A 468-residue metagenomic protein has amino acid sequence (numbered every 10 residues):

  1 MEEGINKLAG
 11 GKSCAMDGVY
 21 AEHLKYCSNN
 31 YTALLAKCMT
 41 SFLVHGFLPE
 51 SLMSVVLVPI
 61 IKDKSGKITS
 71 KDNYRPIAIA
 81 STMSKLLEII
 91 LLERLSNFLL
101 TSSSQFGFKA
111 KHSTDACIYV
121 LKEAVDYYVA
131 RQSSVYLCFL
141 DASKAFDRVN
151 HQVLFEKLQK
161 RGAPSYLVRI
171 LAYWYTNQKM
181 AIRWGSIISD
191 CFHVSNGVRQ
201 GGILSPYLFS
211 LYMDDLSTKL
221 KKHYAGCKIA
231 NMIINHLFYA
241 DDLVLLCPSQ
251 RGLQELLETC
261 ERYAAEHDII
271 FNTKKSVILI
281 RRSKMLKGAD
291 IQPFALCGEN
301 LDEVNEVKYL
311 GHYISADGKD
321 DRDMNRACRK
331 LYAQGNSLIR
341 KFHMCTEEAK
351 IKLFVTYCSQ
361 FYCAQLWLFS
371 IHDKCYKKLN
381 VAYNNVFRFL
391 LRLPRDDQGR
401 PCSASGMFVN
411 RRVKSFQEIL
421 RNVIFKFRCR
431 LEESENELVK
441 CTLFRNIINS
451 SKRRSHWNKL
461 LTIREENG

Functional and structural regions predicted by a protein language model:
M1-G4, M16-Y20, C27, Y31-L35 (+22 more regions): Alpha-helical interaction elements in eukaryotic regulators
M1-L211: Conserved pre-catalytic core of RNA-dependent polymerases
G4-K7, E22-H23, C38-F42, R94 (+20 more regions): Alpha-helical recognition domains of nuclear gene-regulatory proteins
L91-K109, L208-A240, V244: Active-site palm subdomain of RNA-directed nucleic acid polymerases
A145-R161, H236-E266, R281-K284, A316-K319: Catalytic palm subdomain of template-directed nucleic-acid polymerases, centered on the conserved carboxylate motif
S186, I270-N305: Short, conserved micro-motifs composed of acidic
A240, N272-V277, R282-S283, K308-E432: Non-catalytic, peripheral interaction segments enriched in hydrophobic/basic residues
N410-G468: RNase H-like, metal-dependent ribonuclease domains
